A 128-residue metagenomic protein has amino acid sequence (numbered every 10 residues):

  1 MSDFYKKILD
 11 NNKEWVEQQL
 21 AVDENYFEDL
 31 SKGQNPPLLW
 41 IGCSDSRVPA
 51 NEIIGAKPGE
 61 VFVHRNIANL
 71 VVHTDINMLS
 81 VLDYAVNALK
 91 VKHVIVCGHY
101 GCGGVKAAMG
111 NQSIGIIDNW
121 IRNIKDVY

Functional and structural regions predicted by a protein language model:
M1-P36, G59, A68-K92, G103-Y128: Divalent-metal-activated hydrolytic enzyme cores
S31-R47: N-terminal low-complexity or amphipathic/hydrophobic leaders
L38, A50-N51, H93: Short beta-strand segments
I41, A50, V63, K106 (+1 more regions): Ubiquitous "structural anchor" signal
I41-C43, R65, I95-H99: Short beta-strand segments
R47-H64: Catalytic core of membrane glycerolipid acyltransferases/transacylases, capturing the structured, soluble-facing
